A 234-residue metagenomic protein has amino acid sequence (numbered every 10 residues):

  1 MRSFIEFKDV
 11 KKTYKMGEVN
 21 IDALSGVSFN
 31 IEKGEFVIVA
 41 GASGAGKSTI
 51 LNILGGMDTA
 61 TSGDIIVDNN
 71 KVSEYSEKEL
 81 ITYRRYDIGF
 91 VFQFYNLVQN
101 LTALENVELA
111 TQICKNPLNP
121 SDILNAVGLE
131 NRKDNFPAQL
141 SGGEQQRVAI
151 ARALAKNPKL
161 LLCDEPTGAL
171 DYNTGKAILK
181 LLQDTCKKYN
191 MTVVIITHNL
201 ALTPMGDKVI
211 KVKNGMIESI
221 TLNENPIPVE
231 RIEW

Functional and structural regions predicted by a protein language model:
S3-V212: ABC family nucleotide-binding domain
K208, M216-W234: Conserved beta-strand-loop-alpha-helix hinge in the C-terminal portion of ABC ATPase nucleotide-binding domains
